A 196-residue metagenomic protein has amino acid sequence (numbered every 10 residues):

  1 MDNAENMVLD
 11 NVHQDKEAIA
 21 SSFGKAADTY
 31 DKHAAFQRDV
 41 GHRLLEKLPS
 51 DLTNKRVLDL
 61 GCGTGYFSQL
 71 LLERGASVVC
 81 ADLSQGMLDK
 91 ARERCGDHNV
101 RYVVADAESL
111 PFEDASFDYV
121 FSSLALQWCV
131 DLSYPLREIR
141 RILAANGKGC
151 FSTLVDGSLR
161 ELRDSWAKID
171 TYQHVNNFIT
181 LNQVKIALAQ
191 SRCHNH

Functional and structural regions predicted by a protein language model:
D2-L52, Y66-L70, M87, R94: Conserved class I S-adenosyl-L-methionine
L52, L72-E73, G96, V130 (+2 more regions): Short conserved AdoMet
R56-S109, Y134: Class I SAM-dependent methyltransferase SAM/SAH-binding core
E108-Y119: A short acidic, Gly/Pro-enriched loop at the edge of an enzyme's catalytic core that lines a small-molecule cofactor
Y119-D131: A short SAM/SAH-binding and catalytic strip from SAM-dependent methyltransferases
S133-A145: A short glycine-rich, Lys/Arg-flanked "PGG" loop and its adjoining helix->strand segment in the class I
K148-H196: Conserved catalytic/acceptor-binding region of the Class I
